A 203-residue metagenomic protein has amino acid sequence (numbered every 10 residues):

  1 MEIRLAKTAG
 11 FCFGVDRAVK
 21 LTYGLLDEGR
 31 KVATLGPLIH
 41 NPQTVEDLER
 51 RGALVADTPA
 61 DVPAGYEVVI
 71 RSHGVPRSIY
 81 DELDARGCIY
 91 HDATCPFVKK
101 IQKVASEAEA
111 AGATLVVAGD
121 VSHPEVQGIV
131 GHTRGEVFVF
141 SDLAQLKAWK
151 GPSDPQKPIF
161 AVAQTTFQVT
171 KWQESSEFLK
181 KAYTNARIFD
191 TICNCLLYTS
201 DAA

Functional and structural regions predicted by a protein language model:
E28, R50, A85-G87, G135 (+1 more regions): Short helix-loop-beta junction
V32-L38, V117-G119: Short internal beta-strands
G36-G52: N-terminal beta-loop-helix "entrance" segment that forms/cooperates in small-molecule cofactor or anionic ligand
L54-P63: Short acidic low-complexity segments
Y90, E109, L115-L143, A148-K150: Internal gly/pro-rich beta-alpha loop/helix module that stabilizes soluble enzyme cofactors or their anionic handles
T165-F178: Glycine-rich phosphate/diphosphate-binding loop of Rossmann-like nucleotide-binding domains
Y198-A203: Conserved small/polar residues in nucleotide/adenosyl-binding loops
